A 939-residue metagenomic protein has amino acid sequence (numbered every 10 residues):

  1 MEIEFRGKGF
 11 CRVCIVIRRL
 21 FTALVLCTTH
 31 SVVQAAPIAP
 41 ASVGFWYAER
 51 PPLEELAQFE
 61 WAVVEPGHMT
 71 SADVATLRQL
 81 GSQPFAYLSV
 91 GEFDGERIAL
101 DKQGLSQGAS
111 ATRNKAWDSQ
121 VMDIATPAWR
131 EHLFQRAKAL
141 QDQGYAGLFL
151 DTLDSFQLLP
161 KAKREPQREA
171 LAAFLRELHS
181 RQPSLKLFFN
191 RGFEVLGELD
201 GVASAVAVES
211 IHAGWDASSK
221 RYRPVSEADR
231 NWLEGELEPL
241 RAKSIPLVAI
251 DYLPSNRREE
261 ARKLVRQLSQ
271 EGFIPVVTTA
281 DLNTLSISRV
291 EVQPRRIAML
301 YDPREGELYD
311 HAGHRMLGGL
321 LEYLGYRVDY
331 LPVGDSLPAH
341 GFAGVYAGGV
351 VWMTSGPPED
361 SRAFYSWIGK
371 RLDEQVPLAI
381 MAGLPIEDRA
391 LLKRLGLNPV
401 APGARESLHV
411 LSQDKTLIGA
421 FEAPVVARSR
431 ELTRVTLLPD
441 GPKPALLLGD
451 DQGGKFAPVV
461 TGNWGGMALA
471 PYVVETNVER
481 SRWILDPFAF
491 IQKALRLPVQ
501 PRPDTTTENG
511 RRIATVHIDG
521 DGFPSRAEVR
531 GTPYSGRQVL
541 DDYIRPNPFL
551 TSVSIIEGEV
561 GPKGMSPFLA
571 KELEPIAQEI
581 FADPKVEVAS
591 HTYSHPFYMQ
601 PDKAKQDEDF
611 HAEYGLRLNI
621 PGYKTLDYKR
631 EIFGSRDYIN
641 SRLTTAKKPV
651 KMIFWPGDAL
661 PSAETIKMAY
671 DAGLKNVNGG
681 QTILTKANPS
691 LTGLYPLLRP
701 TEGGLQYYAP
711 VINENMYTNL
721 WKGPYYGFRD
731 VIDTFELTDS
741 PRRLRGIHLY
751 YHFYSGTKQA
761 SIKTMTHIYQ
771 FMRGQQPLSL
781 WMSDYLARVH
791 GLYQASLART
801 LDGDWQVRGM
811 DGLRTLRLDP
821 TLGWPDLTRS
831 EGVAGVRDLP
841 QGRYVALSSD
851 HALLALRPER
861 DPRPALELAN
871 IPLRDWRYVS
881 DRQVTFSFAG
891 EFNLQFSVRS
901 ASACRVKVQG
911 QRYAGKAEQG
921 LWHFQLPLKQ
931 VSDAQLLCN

Functional and structural regions predicted by a protein language model:
F45-W46, R50-E60, V64-G67, G306-D388 (+1 more regions): Helical hinge/lid and interdomain linker segments adjacent to catalytic or ligand-binding clefts that mediate domain
A111-I124, E374, M381, P385-K393 (+6 more regions): Metal-dependent polysaccharide deacetylase catalytic core of the NodB/CE4 family, i.e., the active-site-bearing domain
D142, R241-S255, V499-E528, I544-R545 (+6 more regions): Catalytic grooves of carbohydrate-active enzymes
D154-S180, K186, R191-V202, L569 (+3 more regions): Catalytic domains of cell-wall/extracellular-matrix polysaccharide-remodeling enzymes, centered on de-N-acetylation
I274-E291, R327-A339, K493-G510, Q538-G561 (+3 more regions): C-terminal domain-boundary segment and adjacent tail
D281-N283, I380, I386-E387, S779-N939: Non-catalytic C-terminal accessory domains or segments of carbohydrate-active enzymes
P357-V426: A glycine-rich, often tryptophan-bearing local segment used as a flexible ligand/cofactor-contacting loop or short
V410-Y472: Catalytic beta-strand/loop cores that center a nucleophilic Ser/Cys/Thr and support acyl-enzyme chemistry
